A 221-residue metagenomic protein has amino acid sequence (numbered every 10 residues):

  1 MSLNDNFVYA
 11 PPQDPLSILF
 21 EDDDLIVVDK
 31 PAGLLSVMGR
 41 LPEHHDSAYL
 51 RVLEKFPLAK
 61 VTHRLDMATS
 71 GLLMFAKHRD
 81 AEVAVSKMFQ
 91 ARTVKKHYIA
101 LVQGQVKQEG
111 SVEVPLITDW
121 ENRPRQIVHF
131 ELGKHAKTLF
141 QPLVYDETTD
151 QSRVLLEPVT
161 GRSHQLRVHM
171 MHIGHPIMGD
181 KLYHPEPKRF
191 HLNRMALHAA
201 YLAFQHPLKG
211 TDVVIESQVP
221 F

Functional and structural regions predicted by a protein language model:
M1-F221: RNA pseudouridine synthases
